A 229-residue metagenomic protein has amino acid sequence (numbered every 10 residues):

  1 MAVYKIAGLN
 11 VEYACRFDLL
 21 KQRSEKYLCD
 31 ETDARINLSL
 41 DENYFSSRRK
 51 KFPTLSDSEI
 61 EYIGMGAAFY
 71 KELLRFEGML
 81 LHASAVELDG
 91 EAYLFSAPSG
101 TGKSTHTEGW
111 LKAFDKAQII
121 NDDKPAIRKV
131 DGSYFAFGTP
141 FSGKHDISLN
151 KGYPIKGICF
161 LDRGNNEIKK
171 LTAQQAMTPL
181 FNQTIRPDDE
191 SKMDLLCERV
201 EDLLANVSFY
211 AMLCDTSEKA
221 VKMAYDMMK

Functional and structural regions predicted by a protein language model:
M1-Y4, L28-D30: Broad hydrophobic/π-residue packing in well-ordered secondary structure
A2-R23, E42, T54-L55, K71-R75 (+3 more regions): Glycine-rich, often acidic-flanked micro-motifs that create phosphate/phosphodiester-binding or positioning elements
C15, K26-Y70, M227-K229: Charged, amphipathic alpha-helical linker segments immediately N-terminal to NTP-binding catalytic cores
K103: Conserved lysine of the Walker
H106-T107: Post-Walker A alpha-helix
